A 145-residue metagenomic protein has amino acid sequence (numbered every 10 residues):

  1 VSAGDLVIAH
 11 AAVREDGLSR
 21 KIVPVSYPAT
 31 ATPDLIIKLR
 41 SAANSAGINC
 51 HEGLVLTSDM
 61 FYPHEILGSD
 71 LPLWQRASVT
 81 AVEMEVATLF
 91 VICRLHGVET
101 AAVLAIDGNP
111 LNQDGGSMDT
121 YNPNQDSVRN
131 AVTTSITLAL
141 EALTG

Functional and structural regions predicted by a protein language model:
V1-G145: Glycine-rich phosphate- or other oxyanion-binding loops that anchor nucleotides, phosphorylated ligands
